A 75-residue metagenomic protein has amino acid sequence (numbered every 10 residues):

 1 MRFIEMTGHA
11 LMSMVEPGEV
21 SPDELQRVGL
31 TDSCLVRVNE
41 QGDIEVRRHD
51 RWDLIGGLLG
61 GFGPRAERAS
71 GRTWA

Functional and structural regions predicted by a protein language model:
M1-E16, R51-A75: Mixed-charge, Lys/Arg-enriched low-complexity segments
P17-P64: Acidic, low-complexity, intrinsically disordered interaction modules
